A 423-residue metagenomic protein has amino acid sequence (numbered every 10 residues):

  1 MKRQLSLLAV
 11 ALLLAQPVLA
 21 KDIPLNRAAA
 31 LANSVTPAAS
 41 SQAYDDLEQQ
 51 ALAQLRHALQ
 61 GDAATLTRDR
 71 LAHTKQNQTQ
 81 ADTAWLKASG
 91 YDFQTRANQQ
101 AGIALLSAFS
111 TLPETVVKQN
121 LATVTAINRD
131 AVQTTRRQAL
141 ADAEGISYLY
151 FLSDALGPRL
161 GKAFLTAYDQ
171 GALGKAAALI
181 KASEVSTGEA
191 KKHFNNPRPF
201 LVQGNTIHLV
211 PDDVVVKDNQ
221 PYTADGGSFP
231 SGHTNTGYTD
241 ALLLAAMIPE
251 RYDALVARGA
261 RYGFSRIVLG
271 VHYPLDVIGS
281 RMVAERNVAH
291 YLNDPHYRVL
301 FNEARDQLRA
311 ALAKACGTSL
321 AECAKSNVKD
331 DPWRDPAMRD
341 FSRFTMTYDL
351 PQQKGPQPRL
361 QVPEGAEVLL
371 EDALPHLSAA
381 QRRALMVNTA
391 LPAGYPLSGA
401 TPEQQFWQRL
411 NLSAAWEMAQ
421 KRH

Functional and structural regions predicted by a protein language model:
M1-L19: Gram-negative bacterial Sec-dependent N-terminal signal peptides
A15-Q16, A246, A289: Residues in and immediately flanking transmembrane alpha helices
K21-V268, D331-H423: Hydrophobic alpha-helical bundle signature of multipass membrane enzymes
V210, R261-V271, R305-G317: Short, mixed-charge aromatic SLiMs
H233-G237, I267-Y297, A304: Alpha-helical transmembrane segments that form the membrane-embedded catalytic/substrate-binding core of multi-pass
H290-P363: Charged, amphipathic alpha-helical linkers/stalks
